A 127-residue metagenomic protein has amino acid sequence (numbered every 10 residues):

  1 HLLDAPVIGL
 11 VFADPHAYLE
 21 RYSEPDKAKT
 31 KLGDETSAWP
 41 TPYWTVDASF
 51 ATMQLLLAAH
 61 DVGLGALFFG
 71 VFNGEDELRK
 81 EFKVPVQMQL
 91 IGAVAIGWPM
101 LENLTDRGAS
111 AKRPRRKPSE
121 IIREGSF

Functional and structural regions predicted by a protein language model:
H1-A48: Glycine/small-residue-rich phosphate/adenosyl-binding loop
P6-I8, A66, Q89-A93: Structural motif
A13, V71, W98: Short secondary-structure boundary segments
K27, I91-F127: C-terminal helix-cap and adjacent tail motif
Y43, V62-E77: GST superfamily/GST-like fold recognition
A51-T52: Alpha-helical transmembrane segments of helical membrane proteins, especially in multi-pass transport, channel
L57-D61: Short hydrophobic alpha-helices that are characteristic scaffold elements of the AMP-binding
L78-I96: Short, conserved aromatic-histidine micro-motifs
